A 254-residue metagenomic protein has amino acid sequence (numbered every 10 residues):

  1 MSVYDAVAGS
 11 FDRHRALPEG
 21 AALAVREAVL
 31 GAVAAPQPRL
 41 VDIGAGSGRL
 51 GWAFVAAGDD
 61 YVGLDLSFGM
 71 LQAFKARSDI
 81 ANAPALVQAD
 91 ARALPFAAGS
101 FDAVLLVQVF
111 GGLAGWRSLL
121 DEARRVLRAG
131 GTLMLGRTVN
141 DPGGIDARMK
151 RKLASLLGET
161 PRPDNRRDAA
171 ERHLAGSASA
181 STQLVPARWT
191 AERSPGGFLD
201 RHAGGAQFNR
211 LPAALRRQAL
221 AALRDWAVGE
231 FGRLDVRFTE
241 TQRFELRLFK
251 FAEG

Functional and structural regions predicted by a protein language model:
M1-A35, R49, A53, M70-A73 (+3 more regions): Conserved class I S-adenosyl-L-methionine
R39-A93: Class I SAM-dependent methyltransferase SAM/SAH-binding core
S47-R49, G176-G254: Conserved Class I S-adenosyl-L-methionine
R92-A103: A short acidic, Gly/Pro-enriched loop at the edge of an enzyme's catalytic core that lines a small-molecule cofactor
A103-G115: A short SAM/SAH-binding and catalytic strip from SAM-dependent methyltransferases
R117-A129: A short glycine-rich, Lys/Arg-flanked "PGG" loop and its adjoining helix->strand segment in the class I
T132-P163: Conserved class I S-adenosyl-L-methionine
R162-S177: Short alpha-helix
